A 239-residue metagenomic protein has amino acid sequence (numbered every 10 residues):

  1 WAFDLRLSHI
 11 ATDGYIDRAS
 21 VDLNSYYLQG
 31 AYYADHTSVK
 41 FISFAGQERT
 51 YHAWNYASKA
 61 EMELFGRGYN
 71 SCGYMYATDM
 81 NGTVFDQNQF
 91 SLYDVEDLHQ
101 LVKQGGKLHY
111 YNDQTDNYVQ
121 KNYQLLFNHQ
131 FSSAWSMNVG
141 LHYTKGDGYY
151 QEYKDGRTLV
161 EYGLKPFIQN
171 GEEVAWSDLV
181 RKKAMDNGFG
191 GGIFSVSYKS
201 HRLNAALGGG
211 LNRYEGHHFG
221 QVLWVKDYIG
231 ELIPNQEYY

Functional and structural regions predicted by a protein language model:
W1-A11, D17-A53, M62-L64, C72-A77 (+2 more regions): Transmembrane beta-barrel wall of Gram-negative outer-membrane proteins
R6, I10-Y33, A53, E96-N128 (+2 more regions): Outer-membrane beta-barrel proteins
I10, I16-L23, H52-S58, Y150-G156 (+1 more regions): Outer-membrane beta-barrel translocator domains and adjoining extracellular loop/strand segments of Gram-negative
G30, C72-Y74, S91, L108-H109 (+4 more regions): Intrinsically disordered, low-complexity segments enriched in small/polar residues
K40, R67-D86, M137-G140, T144-K145 (+1 more regions): Short flexible/disordered coil segments
A53-K107, Y153-V180, L223-Y238: Solvent-exposed loop segments that connect transmembrane elements
Y118-Y239: Face-selective signature of the C-terminal outer-membrane beta-barrel domain
